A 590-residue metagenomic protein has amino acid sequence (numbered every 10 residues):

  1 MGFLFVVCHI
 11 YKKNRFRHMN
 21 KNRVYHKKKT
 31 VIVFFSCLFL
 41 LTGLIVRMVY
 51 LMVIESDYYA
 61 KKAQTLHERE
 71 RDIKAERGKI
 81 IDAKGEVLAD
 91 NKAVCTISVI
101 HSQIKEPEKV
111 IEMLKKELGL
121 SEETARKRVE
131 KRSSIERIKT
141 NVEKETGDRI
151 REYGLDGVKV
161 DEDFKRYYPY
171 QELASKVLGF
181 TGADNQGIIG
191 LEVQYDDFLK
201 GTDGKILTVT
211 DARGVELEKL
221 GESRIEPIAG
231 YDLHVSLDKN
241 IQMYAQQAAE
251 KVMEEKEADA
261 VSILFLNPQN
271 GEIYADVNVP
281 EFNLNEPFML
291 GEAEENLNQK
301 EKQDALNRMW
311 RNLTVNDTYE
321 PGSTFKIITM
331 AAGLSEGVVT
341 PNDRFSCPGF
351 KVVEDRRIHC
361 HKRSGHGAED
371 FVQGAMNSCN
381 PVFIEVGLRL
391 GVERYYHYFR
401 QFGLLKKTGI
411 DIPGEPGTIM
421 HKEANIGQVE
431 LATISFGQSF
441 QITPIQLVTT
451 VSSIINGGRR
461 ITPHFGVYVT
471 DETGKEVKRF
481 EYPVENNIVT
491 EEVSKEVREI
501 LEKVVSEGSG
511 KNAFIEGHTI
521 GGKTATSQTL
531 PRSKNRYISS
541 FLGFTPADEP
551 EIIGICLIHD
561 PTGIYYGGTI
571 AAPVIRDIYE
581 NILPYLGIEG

Functional and structural regions predicted by a protein language model:
G2-A293, T318, E393-L405, A513-E516 (+3 more regions): Periplasmic/cell-envelope proteins involved in peptidoglycan metabolism and beta-lactam response
G2-R17, A89, D211-E222, P268-T324 (+3 more regions): Beta-lactam-recognizing serine transpeptidase/beta-lactamase-like catalytic domain environment
